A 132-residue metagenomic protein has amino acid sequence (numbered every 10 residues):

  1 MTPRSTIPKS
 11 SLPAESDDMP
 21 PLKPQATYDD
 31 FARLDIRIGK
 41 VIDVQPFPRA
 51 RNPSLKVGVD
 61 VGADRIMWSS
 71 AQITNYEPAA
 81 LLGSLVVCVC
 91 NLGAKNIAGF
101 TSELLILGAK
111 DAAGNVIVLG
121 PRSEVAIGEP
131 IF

Functional and structural regions predicted by a protein language model:
M1-F132: Phosphate-backbone binding interfaces of nucleic-acid-interacting proteins
